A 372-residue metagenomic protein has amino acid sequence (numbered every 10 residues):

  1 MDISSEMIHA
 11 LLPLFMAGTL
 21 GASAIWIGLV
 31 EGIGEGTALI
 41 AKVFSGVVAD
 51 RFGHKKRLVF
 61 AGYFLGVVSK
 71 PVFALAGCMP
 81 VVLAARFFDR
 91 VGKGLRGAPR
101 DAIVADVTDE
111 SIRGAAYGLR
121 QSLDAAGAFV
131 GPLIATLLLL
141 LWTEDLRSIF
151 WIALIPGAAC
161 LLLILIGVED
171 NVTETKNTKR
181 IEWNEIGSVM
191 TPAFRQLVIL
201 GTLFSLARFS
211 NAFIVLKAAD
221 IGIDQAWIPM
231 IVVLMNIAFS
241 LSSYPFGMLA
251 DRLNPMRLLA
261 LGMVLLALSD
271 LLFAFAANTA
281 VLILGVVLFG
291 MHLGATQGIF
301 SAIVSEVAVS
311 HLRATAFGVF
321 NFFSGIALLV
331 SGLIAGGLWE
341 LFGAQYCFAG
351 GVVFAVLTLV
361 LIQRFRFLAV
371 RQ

Functional and structural regions predicted by a protein language model:
M1-A38, F194-I231: Helix-loop boundary and gating motifs at the non-cytosolic
L14-T19, V130-S148, V330-A344: Transmembrane alpha-helix termini and helix-breaking/packing motifs in multi-pass membrane transporters
A41-H54, L139, S242-N254, W339-E340: Helix-to-loop junctions at the C-terminal end of transmembrane segments in multipass secondary transporters
R57-P71, L154, R257-L272, V352: Structural signature of the two symmetry-related core transmembrane helices
A85-A126: Cytoplasmic helix-loop-helix junction between adjacent transmembrane helices in 12-TM secondary transporters
G118-L133, N321-S331: Glycine-rich segments within core transmembrane alpha-helices of 12-TM secondary carriers
L154-E174, T358-R366: C-terminal membrane-cytosol helix-exit motif in multi-pass small-molecule transporters
D170-L200: Juxtamembrane intracellular "pre-TM" segments in multi-pass secondary transporters
